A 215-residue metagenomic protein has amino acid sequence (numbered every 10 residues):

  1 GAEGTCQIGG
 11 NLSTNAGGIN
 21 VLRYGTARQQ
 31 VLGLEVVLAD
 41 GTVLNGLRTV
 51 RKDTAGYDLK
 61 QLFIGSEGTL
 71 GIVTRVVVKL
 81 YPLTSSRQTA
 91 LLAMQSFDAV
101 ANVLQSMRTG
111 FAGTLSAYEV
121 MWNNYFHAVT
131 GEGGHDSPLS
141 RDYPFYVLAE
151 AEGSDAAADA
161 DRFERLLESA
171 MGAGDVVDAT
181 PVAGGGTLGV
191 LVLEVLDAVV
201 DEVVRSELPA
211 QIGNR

Functional and structural regions predicted by a protein language model:
G1-R215: Noncatalytic alpha-helical scaffold of FAD-dependent oxidoreductases
